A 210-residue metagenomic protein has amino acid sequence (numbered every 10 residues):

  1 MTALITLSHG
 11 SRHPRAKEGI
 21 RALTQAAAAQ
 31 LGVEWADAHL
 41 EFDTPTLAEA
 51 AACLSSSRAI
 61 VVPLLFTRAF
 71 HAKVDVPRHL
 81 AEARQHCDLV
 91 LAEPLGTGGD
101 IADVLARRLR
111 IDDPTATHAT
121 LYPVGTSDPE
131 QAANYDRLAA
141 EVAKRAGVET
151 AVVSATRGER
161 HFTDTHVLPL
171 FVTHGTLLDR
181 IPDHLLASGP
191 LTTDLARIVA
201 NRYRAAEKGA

Functional and structural regions predicted by a protein language model:
M1-A210: Active-site-proximal alpha-helix that buttresses catalytic centers in soluble enzyme cores
